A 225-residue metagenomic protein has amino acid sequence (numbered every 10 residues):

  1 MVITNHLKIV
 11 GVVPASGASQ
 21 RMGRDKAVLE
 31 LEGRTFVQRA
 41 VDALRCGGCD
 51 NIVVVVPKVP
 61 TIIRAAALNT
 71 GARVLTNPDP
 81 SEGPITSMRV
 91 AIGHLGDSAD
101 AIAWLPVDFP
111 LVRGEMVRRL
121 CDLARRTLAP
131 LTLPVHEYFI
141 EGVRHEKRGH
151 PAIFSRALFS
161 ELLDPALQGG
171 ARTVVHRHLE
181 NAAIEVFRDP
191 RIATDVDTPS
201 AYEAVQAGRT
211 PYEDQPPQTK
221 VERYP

Functional and structural regions predicted by a protein language model:
V2-L7, S160, A166-P225: Conserved alpha/beta core of the MobA/IspD/sugar-nucleotide pyrophosphorylase nucleotidyltransferase superfamily
V2-R148, E180-F187, Y212: Nucleotide and nucleotide-moiety/phosphate-recognizing core
S19, L29, F159-S160, E203: Nucleotide phosphate-binding site architecture
G23, R64, L163-D164, Q206: A short local structural element in Rossmann-fold oxidoreductases
L31-R34, P165, G169: Residues at alpha-helix boundaries and the short loops/turns that link adjacent helices
R89-A91, A157-L162: Short beta-strand and adjoining strand-loop segment in the mid-core of the Rossmann-like NAD(P)-dependent dehydrogenase
H150-F154, T194-V196: Short glycine- and hydrophobic/aromatic-rich loop-to-beta-strand nucleating segment in the catalytic cores
